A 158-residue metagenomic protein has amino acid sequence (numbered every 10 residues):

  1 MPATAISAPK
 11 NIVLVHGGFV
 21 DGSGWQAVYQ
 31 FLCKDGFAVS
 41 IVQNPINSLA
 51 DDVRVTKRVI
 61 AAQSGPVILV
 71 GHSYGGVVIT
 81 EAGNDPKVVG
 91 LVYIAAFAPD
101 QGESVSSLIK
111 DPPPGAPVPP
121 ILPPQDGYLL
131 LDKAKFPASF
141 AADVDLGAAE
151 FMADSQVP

Functional and structural regions predicted by a protein language model:
A5-G65: Active-site catalytic motif of lipid deacylating hydrolases and related acyltransferases
V15-G18, H72-S73, A96: Glycine-rich His-Gly loop
A27, E81-A82: Active-site signature of alpha/beta-hydrolase-fold catalytic machinery across serine- and Asp/Cys-nucleophile hydrolases
D35-F37, A62-P66, N84-V89, V157: Short glycine/proline-enriched coil/turn segments at helix->beta-strand junctions
T56, V70, L91: Glycine-rich FAD cofactor-binding loop and adjacent beta-loop-alpha segment at the N-terminus of flavoprotein
V70-G75, I79: Gly/Ala-rich beta-loop-alpha elbow adjacent to hydrolase catalytic centers
N84-K133: Flexible "cap/lid" loop of the alpha/beta hydrolase fold
Y128-P158: Conserved alpha/beta-hydrolase catalytic His-Asp/Glu region
